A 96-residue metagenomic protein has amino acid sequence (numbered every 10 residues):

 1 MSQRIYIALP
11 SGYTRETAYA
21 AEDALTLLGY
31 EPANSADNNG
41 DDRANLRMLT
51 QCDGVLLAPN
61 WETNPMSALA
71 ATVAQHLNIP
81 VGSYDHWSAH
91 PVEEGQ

Functional and structural regions predicted by a protein language model:
M1-Q96: Conserved catalytic or regulatory cores that recognize and/or transform ribose-phosphate-containing ligands
